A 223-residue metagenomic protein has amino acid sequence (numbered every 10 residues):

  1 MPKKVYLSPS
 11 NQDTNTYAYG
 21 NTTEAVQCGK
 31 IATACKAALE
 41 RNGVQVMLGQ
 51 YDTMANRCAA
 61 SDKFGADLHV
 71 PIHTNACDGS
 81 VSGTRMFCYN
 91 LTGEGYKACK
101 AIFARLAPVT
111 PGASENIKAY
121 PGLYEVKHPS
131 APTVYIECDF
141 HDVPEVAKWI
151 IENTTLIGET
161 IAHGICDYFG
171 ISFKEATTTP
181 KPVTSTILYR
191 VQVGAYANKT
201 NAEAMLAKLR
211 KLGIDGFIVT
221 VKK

Functional and structural regions predicted by a protein language model:
M1-P2, K223: Short, Lys/Arg-enriched, disordered terminal segments
P2-Y6, Q12-T16, T22-P180: Active-site-proximal helix/loop segments of hydrolytic enzymes
P9-D13, A195-N198: Short polar catalytic/cofactor-binding loops
E175-K223: Solvent-exposed beta-strand motifs enriched in subsets of small alpha/beta binding domains, especially certain
